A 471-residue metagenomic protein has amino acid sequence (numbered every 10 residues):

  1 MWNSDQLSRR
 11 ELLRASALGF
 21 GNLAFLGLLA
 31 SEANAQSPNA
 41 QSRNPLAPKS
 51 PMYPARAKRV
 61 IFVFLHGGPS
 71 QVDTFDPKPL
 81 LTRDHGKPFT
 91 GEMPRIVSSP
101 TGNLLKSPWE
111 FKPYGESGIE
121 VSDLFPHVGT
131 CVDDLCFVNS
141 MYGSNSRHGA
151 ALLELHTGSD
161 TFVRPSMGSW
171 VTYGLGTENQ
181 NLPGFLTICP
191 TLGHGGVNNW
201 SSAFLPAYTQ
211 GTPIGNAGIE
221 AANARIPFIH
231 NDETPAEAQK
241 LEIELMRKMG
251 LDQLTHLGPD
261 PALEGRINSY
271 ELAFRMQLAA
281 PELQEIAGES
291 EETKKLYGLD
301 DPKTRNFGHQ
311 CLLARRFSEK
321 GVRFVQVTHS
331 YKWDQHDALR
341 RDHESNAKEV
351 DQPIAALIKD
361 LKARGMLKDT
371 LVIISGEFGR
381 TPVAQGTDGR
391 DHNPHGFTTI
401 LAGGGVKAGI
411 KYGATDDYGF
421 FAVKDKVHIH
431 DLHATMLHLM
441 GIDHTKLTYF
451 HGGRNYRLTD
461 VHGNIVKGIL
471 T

Functional and structural regions predicted by a protein language model:
M1-T471: Ligand-binding pockets and gating/stacking loops
